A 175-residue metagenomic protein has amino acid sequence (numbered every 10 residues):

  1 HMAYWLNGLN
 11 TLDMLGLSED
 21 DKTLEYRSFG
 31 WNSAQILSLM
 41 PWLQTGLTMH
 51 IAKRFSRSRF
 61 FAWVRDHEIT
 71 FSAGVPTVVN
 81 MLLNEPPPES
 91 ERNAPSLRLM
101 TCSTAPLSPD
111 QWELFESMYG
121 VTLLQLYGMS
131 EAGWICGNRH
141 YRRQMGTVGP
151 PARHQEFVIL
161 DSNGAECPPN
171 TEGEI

Functional and structural regions predicted by a protein language model:
H1: Histidine-centered phosphotransfer motif of kinases
W5-K22, F29-T70, E85: Conserved AMP-binding/adenylation subdomain of ANL enzymes
L15, Q44-L47, I69-G74, L83-M145 (+1 more regions): Gly/Ser/Thr-rich phosphate-binding loop
E25-Y26, I51, T101-S103, T147 (+1 more regions): Thr-Gly-centered strand-to-loop micro-motif
S56, T77-V79, L107: Alpha-helix capping/helix-boundary segments
P150-H154: Short coil-to-beta-strand transition motifs
V158-I175: Conserved beta-loop-beta connector loops within the AMP-binding
